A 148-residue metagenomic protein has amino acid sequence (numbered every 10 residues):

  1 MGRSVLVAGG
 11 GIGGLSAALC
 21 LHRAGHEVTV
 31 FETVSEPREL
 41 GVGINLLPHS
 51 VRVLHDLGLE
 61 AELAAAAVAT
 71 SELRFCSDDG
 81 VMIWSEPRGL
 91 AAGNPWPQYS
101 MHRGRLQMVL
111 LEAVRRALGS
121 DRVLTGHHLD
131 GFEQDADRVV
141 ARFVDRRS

Functional and structural regions predicted by a protein language model:
M1-V5, H49-S148: Conserved N-terminal helical subregion
V5-V7, V28: Conserved hydrophobic helix-helix packing surfaces used for dimerization/oligomerization
G9-G11: Conserved S-adenosyl-L-methionine
G14-L15: N-terminal Rossmann-fold NAD(P) dinucleotide-binding loop
H22-V42: Glycine-rich FAD pyrophosphate-binding loop
S35-H55: Conserved N-terminal glycine-rich FAD pyrophosphate-binding loop of Rossmann-like flavoproteins
